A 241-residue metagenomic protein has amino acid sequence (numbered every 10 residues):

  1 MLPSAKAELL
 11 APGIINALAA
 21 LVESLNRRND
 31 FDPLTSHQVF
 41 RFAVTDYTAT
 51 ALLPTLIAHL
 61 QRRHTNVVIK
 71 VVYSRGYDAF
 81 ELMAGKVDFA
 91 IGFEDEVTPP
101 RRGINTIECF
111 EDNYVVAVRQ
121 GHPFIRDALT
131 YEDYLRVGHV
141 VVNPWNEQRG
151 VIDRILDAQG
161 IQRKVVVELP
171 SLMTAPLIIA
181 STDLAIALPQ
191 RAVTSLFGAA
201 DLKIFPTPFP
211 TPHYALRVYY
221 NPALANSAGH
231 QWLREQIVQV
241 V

Functional and structural regions predicted by a protein language model:
L2-D30: Alpha-helical "hinge/linker" immediately C-terminal to small N-terminal DNA-binding modules
P12, N16, T55-H59, G76-Y114 (+2 more regions): Short beta-strand-centered segments that line the small-molecule binding cleft or hinge of alpha/beta clamshell
S36-E96, L169: Central regulatory/effector-binding core of bacterial HTH transcription factors
L52, Q120, F124-R126, A192 (+1 more regions): A late-sequence structural motif
R75-V87, F93, W145-L202: Hydrophobic hinge/microswitch elements
F93, F124-R126, V137-Q159, N226-H230 (+1 more regions): Secondary-structure junction motif
P99-I107, E111-D112, M173-P222: Beta-alpha-beta core module
R101-H139, H230: Flexible hinge/capping segments at coil-to-helix
